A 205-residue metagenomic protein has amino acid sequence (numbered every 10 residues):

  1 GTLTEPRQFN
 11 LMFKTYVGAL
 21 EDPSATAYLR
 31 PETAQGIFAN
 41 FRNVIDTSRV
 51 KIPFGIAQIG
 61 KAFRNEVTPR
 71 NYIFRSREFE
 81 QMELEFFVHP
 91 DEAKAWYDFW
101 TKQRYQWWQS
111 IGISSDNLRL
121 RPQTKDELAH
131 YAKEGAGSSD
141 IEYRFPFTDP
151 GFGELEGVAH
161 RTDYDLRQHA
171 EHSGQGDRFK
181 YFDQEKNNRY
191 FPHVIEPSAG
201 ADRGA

Functional and structural regions predicted by a protein language model:
G1-A205: TRNA-recognition modules of translation machinery and tRNA-sensing kinases, especially anticodon-binding
